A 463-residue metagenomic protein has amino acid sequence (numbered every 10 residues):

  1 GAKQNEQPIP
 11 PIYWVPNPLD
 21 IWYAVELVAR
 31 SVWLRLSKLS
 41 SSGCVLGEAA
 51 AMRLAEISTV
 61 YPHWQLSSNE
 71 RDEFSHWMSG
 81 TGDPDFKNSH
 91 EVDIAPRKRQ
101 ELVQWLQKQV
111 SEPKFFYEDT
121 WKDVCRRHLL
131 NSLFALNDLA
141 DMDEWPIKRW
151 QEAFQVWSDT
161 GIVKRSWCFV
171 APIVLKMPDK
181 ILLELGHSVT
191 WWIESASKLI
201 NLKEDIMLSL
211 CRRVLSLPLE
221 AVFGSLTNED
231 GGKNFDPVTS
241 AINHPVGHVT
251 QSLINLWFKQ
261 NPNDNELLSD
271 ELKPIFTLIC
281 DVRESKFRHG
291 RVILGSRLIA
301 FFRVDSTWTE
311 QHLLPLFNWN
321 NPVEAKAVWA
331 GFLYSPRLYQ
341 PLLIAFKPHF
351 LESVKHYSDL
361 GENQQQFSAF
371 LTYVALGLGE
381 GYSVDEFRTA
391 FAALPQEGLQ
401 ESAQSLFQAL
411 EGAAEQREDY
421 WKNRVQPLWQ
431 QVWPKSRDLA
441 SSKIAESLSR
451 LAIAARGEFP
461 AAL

Functional and structural regions predicted by a protein language model:
G1-L463: Non-catalytic all-alpha helical scaffold/repeat segments
